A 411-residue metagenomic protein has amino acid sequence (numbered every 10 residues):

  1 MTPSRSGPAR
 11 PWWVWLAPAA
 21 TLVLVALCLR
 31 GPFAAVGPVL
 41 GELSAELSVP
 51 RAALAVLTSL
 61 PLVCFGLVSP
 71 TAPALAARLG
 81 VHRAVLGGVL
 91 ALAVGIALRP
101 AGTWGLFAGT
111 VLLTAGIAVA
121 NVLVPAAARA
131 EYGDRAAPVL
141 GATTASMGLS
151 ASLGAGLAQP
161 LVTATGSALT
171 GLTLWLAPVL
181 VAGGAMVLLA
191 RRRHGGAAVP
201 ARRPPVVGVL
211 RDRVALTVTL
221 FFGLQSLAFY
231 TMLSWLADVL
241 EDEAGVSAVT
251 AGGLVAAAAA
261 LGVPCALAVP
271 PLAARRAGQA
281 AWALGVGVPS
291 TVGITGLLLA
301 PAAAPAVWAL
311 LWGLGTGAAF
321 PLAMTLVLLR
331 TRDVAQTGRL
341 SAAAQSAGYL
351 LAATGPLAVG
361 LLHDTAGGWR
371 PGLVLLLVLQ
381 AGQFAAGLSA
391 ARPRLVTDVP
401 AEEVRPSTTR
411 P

Functional and structural regions predicted by a protein language model:
R5-W12, R191-V218: Juxtamembrane intracellular "pre-TM" segments in multi-pass secondary transporters
G37, R213-A256, A260-P264: Extracytoplasmic gate region of multi-pass secondary transporters
L67-T103: Conserved MFS/SLC helix-loop-helix module at the cytosolic interface between two early adjacent transmembrane helices
V68-G80, C265-G278: Helix-to-loop junctions at the C-terminal end of transmembrane segments in multipass secondary transporters
T103, D134-R135, G141-R191: Helix-loop-helix hairpin linking two adjacent transmembrane segments in secondary transporters
V111-M147: Cytoplasmic helix-loop-helix junction between adjacent transmembrane helices in 12-TM secondary transporters
V119-Y132, A318-R332: Intracellular juxtamembrane helix-capping segments at the cytosolic ends of symmetry-related transmembrane helices
V334-R370, L376: A late C-terminal transmembrane helix in Major Facilitator Superfamily
